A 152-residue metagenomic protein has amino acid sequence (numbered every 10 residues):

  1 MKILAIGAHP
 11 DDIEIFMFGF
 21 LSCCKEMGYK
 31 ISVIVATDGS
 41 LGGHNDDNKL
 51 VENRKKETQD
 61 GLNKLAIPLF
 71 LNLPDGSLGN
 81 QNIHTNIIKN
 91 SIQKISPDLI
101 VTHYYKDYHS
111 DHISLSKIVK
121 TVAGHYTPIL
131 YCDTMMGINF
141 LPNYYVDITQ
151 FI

Functional and structural regions predicted by a protein language model:
M1-I95, G124-H125: Active-site rim/loop-helix segments in enzyme catalytic domains that contact anionic ligands
M1-L4, C23, N45, G79-I152: Metal-dependent de-N-acetylase/amidase catalytic core
